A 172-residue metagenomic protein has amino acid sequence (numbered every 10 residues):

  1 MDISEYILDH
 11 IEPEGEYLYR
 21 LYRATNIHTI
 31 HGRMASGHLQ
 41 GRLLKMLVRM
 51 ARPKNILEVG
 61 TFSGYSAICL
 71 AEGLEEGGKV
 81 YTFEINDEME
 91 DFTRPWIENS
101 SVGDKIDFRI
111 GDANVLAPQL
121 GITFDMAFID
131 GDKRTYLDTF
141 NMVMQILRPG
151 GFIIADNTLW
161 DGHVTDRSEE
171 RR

Functional and structural regions predicted by a protein language model:
M1-M126, K133-I154, T158-R172: A short alpha-helical cap/connector motif
